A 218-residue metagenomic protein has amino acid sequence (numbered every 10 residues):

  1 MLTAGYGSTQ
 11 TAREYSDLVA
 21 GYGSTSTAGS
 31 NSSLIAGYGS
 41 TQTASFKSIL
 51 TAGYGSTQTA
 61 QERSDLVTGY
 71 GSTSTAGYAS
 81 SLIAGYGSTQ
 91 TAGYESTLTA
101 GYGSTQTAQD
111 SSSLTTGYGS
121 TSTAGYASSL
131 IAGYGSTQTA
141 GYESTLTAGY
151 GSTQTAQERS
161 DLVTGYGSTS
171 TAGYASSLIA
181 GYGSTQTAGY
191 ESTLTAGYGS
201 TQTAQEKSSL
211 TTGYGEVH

Functional and structural regions predicted by a protein language model:
M1-G215: Thr-biased low-complexity repeat/linker tracts and other Thr-enriched repetitive architectures
